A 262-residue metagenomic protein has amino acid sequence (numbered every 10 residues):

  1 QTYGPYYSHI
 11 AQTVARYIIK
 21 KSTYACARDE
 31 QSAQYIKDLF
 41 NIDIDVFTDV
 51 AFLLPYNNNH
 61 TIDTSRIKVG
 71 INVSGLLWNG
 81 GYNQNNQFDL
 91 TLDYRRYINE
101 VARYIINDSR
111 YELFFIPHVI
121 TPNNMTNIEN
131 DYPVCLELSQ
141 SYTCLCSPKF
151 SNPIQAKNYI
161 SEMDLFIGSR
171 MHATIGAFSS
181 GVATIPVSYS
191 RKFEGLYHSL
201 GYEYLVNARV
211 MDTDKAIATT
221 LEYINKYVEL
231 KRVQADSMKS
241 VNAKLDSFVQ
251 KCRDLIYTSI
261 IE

Functional and structural regions predicted by a protein language model:
Q1-E262: Active-site anion-handling motifs in enzyme catalytic cores
